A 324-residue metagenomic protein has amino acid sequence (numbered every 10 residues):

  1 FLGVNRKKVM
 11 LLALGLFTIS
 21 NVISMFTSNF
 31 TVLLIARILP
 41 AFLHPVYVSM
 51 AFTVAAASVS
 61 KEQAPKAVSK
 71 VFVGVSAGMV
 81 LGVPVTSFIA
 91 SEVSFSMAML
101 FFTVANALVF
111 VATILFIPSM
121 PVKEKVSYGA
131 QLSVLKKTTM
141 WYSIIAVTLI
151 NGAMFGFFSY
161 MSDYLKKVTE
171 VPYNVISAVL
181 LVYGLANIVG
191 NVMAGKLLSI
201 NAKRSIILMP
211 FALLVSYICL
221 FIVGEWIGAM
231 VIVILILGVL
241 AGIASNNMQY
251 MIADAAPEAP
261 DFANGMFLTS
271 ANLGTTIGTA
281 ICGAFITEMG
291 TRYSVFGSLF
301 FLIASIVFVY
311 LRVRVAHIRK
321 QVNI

Functional and structural regions predicted by a protein language model:
F1-R6, G190-A202, I286: Helix-to-loop junctions at the C-terminal end of transmembrane segments in multipass secondary transporters
F1-S28: Conserved MFS/SLC helix-loop-helix module at the cytosolic interface between two early adjacent transmembrane helices
N5, F26-V32, E170, V223-E225: Helix-breaking motifs and short loop linkers at transmembrane-helix boundaries and internal kinks in secondary membrane
S20, T31-P40, G228-I236: Paired small-residue
F30, A36-G74: Cytoplasmic helix-loop-helix junction between adjacent transmembrane helices in 12-TM secondary transporters
T103-V122, F308-R312: C-terminal membrane-cytosol helix-exit motif in multi-pass small-molecule transporters
R204-M248: C-terminal transmembrane helical hairpin of 12-TM major facilitator-type secondary transporters
D254-T291, S298: A late C-terminal transmembrane helix in Major Facilitator Superfamily
